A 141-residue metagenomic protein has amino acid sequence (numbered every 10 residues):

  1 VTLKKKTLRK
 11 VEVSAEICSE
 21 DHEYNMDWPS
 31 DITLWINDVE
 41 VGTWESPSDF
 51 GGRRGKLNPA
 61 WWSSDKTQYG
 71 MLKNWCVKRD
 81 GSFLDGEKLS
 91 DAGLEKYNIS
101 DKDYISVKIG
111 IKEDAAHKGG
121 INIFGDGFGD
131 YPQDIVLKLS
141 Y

Functional and structural regions predicted by a protein language model:
V1-R9, L94-S100, Y141: Extracellular and analogous surface-interaction loops
V1-S63: Mid-protein regulatory/catalytic core that forms ligand/cofactor-binding pockets and protein-protein interaction
V11-V13, G93-E95, D101-D114: Short, well-structured beta-strand segments within conserved domains
E20-H22, E95, G125: Short, flexible coil/linker segments at or flanking structured domains
L34, I105-I109, L137: Hydrophobic beta-strand residues in large extracellular and virion-surface proteins
P47-S100, H117-G119: Extended, solvent-exposed segments with strong compositional bias
K112-Y141: Proprotein-processing/basic-patch segments
